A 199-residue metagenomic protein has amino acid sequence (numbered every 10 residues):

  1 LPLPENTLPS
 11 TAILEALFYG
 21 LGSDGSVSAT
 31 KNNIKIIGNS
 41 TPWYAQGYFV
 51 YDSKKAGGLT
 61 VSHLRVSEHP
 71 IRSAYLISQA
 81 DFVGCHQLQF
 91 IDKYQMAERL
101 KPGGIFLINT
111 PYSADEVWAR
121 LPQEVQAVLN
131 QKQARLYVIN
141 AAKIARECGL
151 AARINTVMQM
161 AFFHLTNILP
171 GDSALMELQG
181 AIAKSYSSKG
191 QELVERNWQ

Functional and structural regions predicted by a protein language model:
L1-T11: A short, basic/flexible loop-to-alpha-helix module at the beginning of a structural domain
A12-G22, V27-Q199: Active-site cofactor/cluster-binding pocket
